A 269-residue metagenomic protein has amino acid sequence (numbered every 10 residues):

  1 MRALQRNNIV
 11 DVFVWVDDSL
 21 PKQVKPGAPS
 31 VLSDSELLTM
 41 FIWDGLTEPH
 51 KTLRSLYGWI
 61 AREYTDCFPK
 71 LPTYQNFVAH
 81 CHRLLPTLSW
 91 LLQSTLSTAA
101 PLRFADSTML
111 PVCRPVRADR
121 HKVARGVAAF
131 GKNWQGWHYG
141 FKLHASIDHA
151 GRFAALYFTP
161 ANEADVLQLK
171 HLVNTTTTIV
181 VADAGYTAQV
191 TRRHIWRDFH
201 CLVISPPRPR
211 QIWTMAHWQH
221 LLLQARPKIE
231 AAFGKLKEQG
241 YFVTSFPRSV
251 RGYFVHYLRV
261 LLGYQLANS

Functional and structural regions predicted by a protein language model:
M1-S269: Short alpha-helical elements
